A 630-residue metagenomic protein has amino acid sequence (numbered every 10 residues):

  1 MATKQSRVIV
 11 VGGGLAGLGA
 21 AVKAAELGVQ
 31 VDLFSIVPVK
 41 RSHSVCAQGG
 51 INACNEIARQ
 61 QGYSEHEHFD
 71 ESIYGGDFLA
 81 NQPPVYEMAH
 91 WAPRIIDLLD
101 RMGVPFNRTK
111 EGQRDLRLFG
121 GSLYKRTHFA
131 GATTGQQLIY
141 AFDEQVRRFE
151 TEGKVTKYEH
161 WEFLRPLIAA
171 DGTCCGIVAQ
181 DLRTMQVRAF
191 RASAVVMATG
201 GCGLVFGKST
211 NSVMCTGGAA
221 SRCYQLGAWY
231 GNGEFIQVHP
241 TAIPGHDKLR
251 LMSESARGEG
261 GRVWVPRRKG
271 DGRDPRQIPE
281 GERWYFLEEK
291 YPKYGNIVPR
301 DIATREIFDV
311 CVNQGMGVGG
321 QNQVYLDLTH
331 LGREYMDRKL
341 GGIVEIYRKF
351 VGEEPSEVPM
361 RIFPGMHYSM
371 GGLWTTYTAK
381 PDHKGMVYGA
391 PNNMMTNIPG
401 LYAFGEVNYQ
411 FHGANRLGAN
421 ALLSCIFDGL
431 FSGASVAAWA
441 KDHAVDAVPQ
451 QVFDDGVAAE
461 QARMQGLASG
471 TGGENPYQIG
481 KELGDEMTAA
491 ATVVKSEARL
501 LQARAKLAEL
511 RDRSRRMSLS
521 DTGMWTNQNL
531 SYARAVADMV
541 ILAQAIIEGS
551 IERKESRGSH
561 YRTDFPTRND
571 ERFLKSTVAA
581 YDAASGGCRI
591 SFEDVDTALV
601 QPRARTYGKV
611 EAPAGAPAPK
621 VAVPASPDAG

Functional and structural regions predicted by a protein language model:
A2-A16: Beta1/beta-strand and adjacent pyrophosphate-binding region of the FAD-binding site in flavoprotein oxidoreductases
K4-S6, A20-K23, L27, L33 (+10 more regions): Glycine- and aromatic-enriched mobile tails/lids
K4-S6, M185-A194, N397: Core beta-strand elements of the Rossmann-like FAD/NAD(P) dinucleotide-binding domain in flavoenzyme oxidoreductases
A53-M88: Glycine-rich active-site loop/strand segments that organize a redox cofactor
D100-Q186, R191, A198, A242-S253: Conserved redox-cofactor binding core of oxidoreductases
I139, D143-E159, L164-D171, C175-D181 (+1 more regions): Accessory "access/gating" subregions that flank catalytic or transport cores
A194-R250, V312, V318, H412-S435: Glycine-rich loop(s) and the adjacent beta-strand/alpha-helix scaffold that form part
R222, A228-R361, S435-K441: An anion/pyrophosphate-binding glycine-rich loop and adjacent beta-alpha core in soluble alpha-beta enzymes
